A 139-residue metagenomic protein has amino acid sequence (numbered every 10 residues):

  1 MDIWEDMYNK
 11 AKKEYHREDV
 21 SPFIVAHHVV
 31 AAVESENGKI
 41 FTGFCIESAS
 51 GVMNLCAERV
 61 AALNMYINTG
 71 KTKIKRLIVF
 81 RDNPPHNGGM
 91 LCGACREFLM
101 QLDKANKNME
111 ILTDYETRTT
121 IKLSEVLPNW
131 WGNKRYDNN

Functional and structural regions predicted by a protein language model:
D2-S21, K71-N139: C-terminal binding/interaction regions
V25-S35: Short beta-strand scaffold segments in enzyme catalytic cores
V29-V30, M53, G89: Gly/Ser-rich catalytic serine loop of serine hydrolases
K39-I40: Hydrophobic "anchor" residues
C45-R59: Compact, glycine-rich, soluble single-domain proteins
C56, V60, A94-E97: Short amphipathic alpha-helical face segments that pack within enzyme cores and frequently flank/anchor catalytic
A57-I78: Short, solvent-exposed cationic patches
